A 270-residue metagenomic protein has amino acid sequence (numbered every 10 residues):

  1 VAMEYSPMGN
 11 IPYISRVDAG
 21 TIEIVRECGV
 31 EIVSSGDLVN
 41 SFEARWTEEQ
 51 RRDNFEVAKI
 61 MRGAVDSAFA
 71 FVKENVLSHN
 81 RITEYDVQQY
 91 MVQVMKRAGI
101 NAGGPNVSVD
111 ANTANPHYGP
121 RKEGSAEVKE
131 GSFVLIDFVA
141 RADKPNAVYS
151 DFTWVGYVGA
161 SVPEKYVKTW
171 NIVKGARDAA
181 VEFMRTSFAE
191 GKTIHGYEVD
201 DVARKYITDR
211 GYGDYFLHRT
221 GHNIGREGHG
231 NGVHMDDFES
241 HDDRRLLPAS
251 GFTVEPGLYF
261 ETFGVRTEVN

Functional and structural regions predicted by a protein language model:
V1-N270: Active-site neighborhoods and metal-handling regions in enzymes and metal-associated proteins
